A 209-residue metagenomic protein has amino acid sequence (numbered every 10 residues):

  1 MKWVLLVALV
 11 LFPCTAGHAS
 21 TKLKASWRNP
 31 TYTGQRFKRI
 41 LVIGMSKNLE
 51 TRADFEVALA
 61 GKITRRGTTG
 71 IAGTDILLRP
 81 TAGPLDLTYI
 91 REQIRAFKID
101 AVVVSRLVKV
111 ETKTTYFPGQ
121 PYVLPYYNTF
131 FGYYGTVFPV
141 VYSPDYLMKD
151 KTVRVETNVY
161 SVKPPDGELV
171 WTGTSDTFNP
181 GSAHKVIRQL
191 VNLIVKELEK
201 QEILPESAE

Functional and structural regions predicted by a protein language model:
V4-F12: Sec-dependent N-terminal signal peptides
A8, R106-K109, T177: Residues that line or immediately flank small-molecule/substrate-binding pockets and catalytic motifs
H18-K38, K47, G135-E209: C-terminal/domain-edge helix-coil "capping" segments
R39-L41, M45-T114: N-terminal segment of the mature soluble domain
A53, V57, N128, S161-K163: Acidic/polar residues at beta-strand termini and the immediately following turn/coil
P84-N158: Surface-exposed short loop/turn segments
